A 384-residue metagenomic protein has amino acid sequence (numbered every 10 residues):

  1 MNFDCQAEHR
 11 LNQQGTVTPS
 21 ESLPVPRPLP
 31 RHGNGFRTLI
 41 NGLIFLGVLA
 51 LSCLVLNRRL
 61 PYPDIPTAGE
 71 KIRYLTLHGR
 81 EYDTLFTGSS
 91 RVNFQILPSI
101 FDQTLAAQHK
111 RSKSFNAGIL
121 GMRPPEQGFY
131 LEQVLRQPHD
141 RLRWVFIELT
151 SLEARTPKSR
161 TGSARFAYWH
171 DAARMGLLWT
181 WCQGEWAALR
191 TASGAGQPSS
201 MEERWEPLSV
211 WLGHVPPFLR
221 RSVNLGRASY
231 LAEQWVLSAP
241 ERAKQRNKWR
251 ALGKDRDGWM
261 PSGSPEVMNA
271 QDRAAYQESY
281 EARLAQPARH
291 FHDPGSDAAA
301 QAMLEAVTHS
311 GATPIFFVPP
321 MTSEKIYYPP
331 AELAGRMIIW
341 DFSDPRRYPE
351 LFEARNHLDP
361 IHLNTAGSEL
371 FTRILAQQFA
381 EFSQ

Functional and structural regions predicted by a protein language model:
M1-F36: N-terminal Lys/Arg-rich, disordered targeting/topogenic segments
R37-R58: Hydrophobic membrane-insertion alpha-helices, especially the h-region of bacterial N-terminal signal peptides
R58-R80: Alpha-helical transmembrane signal-anchor/signal-peptide segments
L85-G88, L363: Short hydrophobic beta-strand that contains or immediately precedes a catalytic carboxylate
T87, R91-G184: Membrane-embedded segments
G162-A302, A306: Secreted/periplasmic serine-hydrolase-like ester/acetyl group-modifying domain
Q301-Y327: Active-site segments of SGNH/GDSL-like serine hydrolases that catalyze O-acetyl group transfer/hydrolysis on lipids
I326-Q384: C-terminal regions of proteins
